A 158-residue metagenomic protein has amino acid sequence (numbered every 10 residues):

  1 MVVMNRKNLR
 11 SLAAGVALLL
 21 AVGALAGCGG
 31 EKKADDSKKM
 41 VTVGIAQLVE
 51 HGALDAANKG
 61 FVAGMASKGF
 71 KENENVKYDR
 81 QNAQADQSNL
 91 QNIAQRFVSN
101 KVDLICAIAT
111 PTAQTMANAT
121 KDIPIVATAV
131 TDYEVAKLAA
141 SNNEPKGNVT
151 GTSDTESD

Functional and structural regions predicted by a protein language model:
M1-T42, S67, K71: Short, low-complexity disordered leader/linker segments with a strong preference for bacterial N-terminal type II
M40-G44, P124, N148-G151: Residues that mark the start of a beta-strand
T42-K68, D79-S88: Extracytoplasmic "Venus flytrap"
L48, T128-V130, D154: Cofactor-binding loop segments of dinucleotide-utilizing enzymes, especially the Rossmann-like FAD- and NAD(P)+-binding
V76-Y78, V149: Generic structural signal for residues in well-ordered beta-strands
A83-N143: Beta-alpha junction/loop-to-helix N-cap segments that form part of ligand/metal-binding clefts
A136-D158: Short beta-strand elements at the ligand-binding edges of bilobed clamshell
